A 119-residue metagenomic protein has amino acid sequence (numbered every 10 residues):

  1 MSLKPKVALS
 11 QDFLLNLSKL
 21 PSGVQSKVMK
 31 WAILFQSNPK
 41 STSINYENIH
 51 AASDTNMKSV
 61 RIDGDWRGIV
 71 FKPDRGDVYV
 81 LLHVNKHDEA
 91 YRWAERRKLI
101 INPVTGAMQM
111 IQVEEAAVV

Functional and structural regions predicted by a protein language model:
S2-K4, L15, K58, I62-V119: Enriched for short, Lys/Arg-rich terminal
S2-L20, V24-K27, W31, Y46: N-terminal "first-domain core" detector
Q11-D12, S53-D54, R75: Short glycine-enriched loop/turn motifs at secondary-structure junctions
L34-V60: A short, surface-exposed loop/turn module that caps and links secondary-structure elements
